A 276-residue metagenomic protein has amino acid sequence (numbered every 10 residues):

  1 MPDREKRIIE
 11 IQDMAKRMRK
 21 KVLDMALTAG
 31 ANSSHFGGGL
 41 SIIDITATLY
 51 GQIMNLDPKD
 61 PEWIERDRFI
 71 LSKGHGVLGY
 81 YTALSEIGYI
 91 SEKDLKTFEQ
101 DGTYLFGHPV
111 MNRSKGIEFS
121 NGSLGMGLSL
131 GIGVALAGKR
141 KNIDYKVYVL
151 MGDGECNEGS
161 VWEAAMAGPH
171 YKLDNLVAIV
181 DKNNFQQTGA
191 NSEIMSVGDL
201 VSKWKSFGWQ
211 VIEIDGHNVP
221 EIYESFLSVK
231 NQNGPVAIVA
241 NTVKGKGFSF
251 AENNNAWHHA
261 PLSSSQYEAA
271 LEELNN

Functional and structural regions predicted by a protein language model:
M1-M18: N-terminal hydrophobic or amphipathic helices/low-complexity stretches enriched in small/hydrophobic/Pro/Gly
A15-S33, D181-N183: N-terminal capping segment at the start of a domain
A29, L40-H170: Cofactor-binding active-site loop characterized by glycine-rich and histidine/acidic residues
G30-F36, L95, A237: Flexible, glycine/charged-enriched surface loops at secondary-structure junctions
L40, H75-G76, N183-N184, N218 (+1 more regions): Glycine-rich beta-alpha junction loops
I70, V177, E213, A237-V239: Structured core elements
G116, S120-K230: Thiamine diphosphate
V219-N276: Glycine/aspartate-rich loop-and-adjacent alpha/beta segment that forms the canonical ThDP
